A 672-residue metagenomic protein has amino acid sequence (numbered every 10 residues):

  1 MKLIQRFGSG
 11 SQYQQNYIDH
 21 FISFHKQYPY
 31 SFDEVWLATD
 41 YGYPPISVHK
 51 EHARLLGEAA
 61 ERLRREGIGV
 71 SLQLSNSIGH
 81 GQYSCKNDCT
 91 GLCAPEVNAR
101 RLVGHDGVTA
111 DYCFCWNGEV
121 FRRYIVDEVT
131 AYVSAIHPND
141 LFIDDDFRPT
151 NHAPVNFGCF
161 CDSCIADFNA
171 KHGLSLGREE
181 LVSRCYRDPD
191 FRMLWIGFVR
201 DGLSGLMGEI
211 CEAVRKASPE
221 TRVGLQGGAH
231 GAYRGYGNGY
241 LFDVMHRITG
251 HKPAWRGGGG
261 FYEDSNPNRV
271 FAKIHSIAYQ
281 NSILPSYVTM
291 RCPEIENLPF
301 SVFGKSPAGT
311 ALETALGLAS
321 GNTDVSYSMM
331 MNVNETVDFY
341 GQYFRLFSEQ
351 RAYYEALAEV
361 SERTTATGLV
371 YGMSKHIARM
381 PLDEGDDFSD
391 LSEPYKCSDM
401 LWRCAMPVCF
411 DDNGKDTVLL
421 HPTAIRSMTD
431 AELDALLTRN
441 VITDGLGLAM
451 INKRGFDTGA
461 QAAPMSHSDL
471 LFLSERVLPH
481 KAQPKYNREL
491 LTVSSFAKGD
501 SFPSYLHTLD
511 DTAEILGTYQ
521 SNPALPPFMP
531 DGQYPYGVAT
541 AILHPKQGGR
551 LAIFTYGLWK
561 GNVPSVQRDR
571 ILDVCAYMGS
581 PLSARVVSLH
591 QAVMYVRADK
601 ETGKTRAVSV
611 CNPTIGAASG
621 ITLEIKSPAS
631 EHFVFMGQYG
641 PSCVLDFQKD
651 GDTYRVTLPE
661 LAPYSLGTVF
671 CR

Functional and structural regions predicted by a protein language model:
M1-H25: Boundary/entry segment of secreted carbohydrate-active catalytic domains
I4-Y13, A38-H52, G107-V126, D188-S204 (+6 more regions): The substrate-binding groove and active-site-proximal loops of carbohydrate-active enzymes, especially glycoside
Y28, D33, T39, G81-Y83 (+11 more regions): Hydrophobic targeting/anchoring helices
T39-L92, I210: Aromatic-lined substrate-binding rim segments of carbohydrate-active enzymes
L56-G69, M207-P219, Q280-Y287: Surface-exposed amphipathic alpha-helices with a cationic face
L72-I136, F168, H172-G197, G208: Active-site-adjacent "subsite" loops/lids of carbohydrate-active enzymes
I143-F191, A229-A232: Active-site-proximal loop/short-helix segments that contain or immediately flank catalytic acid/base residue(s)
E393, V408-N413, H421-R672: A conserved amphipathic helix/loop scaffold that creates a polar/acidic microenvironment used either to coordinate
